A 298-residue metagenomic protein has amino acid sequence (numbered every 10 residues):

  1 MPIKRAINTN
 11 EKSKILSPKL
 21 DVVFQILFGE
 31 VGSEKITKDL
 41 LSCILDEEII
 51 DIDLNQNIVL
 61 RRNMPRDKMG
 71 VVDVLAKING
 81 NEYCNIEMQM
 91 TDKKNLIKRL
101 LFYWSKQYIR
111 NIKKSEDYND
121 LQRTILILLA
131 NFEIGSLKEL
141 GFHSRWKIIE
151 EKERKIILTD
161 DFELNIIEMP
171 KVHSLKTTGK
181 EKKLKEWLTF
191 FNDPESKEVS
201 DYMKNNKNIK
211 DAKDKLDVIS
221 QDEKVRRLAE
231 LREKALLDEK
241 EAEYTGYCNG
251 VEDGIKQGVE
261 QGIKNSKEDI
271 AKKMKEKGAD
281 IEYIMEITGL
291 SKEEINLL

Functional and structural regions predicted by a protein language model:
M1-L298: Elongated, amphipathic alpha-helical interaction scaffolds
